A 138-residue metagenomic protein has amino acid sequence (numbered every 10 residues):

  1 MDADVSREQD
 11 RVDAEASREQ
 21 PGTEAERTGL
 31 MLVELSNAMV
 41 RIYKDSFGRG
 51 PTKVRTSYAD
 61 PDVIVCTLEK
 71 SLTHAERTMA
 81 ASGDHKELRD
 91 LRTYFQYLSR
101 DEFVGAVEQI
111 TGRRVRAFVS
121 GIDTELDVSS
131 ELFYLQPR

Functional and structural regions predicted by a protein language model:
M1-E15: N-terminal acidic, proline/glycine-rich, low-complexity intrinsically disordered segments
D2-D4, E19-R138: Interaction-mediating elements
